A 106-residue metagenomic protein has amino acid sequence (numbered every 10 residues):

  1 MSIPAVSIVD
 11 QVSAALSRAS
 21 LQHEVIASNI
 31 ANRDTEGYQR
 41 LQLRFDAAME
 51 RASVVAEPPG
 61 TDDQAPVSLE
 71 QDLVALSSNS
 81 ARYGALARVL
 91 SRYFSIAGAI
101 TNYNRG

Functional and structural regions predicted by a protein language model:
M1-G106: Amphipathic alpha-helical polymerization modules
